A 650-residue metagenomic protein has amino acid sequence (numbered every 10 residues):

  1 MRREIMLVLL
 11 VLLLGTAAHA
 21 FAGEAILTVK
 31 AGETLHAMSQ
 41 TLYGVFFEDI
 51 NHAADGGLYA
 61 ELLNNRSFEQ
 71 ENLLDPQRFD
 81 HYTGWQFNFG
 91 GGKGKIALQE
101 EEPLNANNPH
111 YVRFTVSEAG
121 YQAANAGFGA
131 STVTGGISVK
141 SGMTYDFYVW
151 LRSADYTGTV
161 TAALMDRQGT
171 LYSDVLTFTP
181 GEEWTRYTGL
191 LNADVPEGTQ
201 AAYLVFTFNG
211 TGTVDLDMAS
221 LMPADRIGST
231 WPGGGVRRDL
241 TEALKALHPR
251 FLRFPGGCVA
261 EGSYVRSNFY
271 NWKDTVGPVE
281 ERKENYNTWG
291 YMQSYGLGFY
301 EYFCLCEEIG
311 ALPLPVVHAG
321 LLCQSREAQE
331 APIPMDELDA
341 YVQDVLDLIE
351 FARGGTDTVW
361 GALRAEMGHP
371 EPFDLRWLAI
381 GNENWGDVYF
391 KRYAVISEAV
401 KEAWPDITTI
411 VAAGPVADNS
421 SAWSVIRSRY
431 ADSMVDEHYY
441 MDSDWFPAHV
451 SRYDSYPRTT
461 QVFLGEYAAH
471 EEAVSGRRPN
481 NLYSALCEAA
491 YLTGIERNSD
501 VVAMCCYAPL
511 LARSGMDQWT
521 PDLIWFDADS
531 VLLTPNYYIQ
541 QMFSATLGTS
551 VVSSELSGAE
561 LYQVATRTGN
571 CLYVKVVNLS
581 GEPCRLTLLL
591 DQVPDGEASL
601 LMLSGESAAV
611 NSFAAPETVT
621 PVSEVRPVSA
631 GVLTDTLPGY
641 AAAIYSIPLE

Functional and structural regions predicted by a protein language model:
V8-T16: Bacterial N-terminal signal peptides
G23-S294, L312, E327-D339, N382 (+6 more regions): Extracellular and organelle-lumenal recognition/adhesion modules and their flexible linkers in secreted
V45, V149, H248, C306 (+6 more regions): Conserved, mostly hydrophobic/aromatic
L191-P196, A201-Y203, P232-P249, Y295-I309 (+4 more regions): An active-site-proximal structural segment forming one wall of the substrate-binding cleft that immediately precedes
P255-C258, A319-G320, Q324, G354-V388 (+1 more regions): Active-site groove signature of glycoside hydrolases
E398-K401, P405-T408, I426-R427, M434-T546 (+2 more regions): Catalytic-core region of carbohydrate-active enzymes that cleave or remodel glycosidic bonds
E560-D595, L600-G605, Y640-S646: Carbohydrate-binding surface patches
P594-L633, L637: Acidic, Ser/Thr/Pro-rich beta/coil linker or hinge segments at domain junctions
